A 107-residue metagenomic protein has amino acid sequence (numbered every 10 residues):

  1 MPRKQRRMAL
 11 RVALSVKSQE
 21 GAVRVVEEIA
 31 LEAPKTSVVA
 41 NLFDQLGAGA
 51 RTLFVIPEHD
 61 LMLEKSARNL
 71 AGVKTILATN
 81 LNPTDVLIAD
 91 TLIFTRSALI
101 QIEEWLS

Functional and structural regions predicted by a protein language model:
M1-S107: Extended polybasic, low-complexity segments that bind anionic RNA or targeting/receptor surfaces
